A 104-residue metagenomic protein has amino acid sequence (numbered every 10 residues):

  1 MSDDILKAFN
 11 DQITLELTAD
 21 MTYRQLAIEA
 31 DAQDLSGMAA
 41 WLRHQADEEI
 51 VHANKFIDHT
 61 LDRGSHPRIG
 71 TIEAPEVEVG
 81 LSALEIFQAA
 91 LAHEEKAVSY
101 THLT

Functional and structural regions predicted by a protein language model:
M1, D11-T18: Short, contiguous, pocket-lining structural segments that sit at or immediately flank catalytic/ligand-binding sites
M1-L6, T71-A92: Acidic/His metal-coordination segments adjacent to aromatic residues that form catalytic metal sites in metalloenzymes
F9-I13, Q33-L35: All-alpha RGS (Regulator of G-protein Signaling) helical domain and cognate RGS-like helical scaffolds
Q25-I28, E73-P75: Charge-rich amphipathic alpha-helical interaction elements
A30-Q33, H93: Residue-level signal for short amphipathic helical patches enriched in basic/charged and nearby hydrophobic residues
A32-T71: Conserved alpha-helical segments that form or flank metal/cofactor-binding pockets of metalloenzymes
T101-T104: Conserved small/polar residues in nucleotide/adenosyl-binding loops
